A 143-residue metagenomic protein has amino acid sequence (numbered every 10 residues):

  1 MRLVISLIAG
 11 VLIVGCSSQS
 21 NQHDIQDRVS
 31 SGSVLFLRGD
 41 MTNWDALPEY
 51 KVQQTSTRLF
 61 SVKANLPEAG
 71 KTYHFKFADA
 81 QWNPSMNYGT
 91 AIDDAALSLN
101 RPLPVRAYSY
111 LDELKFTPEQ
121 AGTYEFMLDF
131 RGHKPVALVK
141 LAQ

Functional and structural regions predicted by a protein language model:
M1-A9: Sec-dependent signal peptide recognition, specifically the positively charged N-region followed immediately by
L12-G15: C-terminal motif of bacterial Sec signal peptides marking the signal peptidase cleavage site
S17-S20: Bacterial signal peptide processing site
D27-G70, A80-R106: Aromatic-rich carbohydrate-binding modules that target alpha-glucans
R58-V62, D112-L114, Y124: Short strand-edge motifs at loop-to-beta-strand transitions and within beta-strands of extracellular beta-rich domains
K71-Y73, Y124: Exposed beta-strand face motif in extracellular beta-rich ectodomains
A78-A80, R131: Beta-strand-rich extracellular modules
K115-L141: Short, exposed beta-strand-loop hairpins at the edges of beta-sheets in extracellular/periplasmic proteins
